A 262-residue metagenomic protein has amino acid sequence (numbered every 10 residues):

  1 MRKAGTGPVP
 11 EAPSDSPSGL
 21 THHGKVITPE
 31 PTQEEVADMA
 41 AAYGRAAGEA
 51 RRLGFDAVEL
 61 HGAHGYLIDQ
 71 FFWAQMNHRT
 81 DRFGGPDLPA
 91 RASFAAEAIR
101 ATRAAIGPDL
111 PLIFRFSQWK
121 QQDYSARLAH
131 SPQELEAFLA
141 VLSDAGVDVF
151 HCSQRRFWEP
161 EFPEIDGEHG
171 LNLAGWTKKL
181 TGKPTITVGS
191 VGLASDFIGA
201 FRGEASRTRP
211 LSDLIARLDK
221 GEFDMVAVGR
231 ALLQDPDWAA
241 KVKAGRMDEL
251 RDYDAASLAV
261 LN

Functional and structural regions predicted by a protein language model:
M1-N262: Flavin-dependent oxidoreductase catalytic cores
